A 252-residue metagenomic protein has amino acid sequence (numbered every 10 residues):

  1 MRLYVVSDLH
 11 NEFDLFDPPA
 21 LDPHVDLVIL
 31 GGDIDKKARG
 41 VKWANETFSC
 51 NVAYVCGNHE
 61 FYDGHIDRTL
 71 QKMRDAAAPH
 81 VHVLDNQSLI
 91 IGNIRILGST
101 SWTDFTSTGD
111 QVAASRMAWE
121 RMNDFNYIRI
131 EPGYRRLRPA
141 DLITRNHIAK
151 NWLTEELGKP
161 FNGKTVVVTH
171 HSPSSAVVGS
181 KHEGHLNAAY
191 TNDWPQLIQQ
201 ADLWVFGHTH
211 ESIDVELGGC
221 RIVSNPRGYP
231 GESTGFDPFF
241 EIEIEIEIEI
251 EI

Functional and structural regions predicted by a protein language model:
M1-Y4, S88-G98, E216-R221: Beta-strand-turn-beta hairpins that frame and shape the catalytic cleft of phosphate-ester-processing enzymes
M1-Y54, E60-T69, G133-R135, P139: N-terminal active-site segment of His-dependent metallophosphoesterases
V5-S7, V28-D33, A53-N58, H82-N86 (+3 more regions): Active-site neighborhood of phospho(di)ester-bond hydrolases with catalytic His/Asp-centered motifs
H10-F16, D35-R39, H59-T69, S88-I90 (+4 more regions): Active-site environment of divalent metal-dependent phosphoester hydrolases
H24, A78, G179, G184-D202 (+1 more regions): Binuclear metal-dependent phosphoesterase catalytic core
K36, H65, T69, D141-W152 (+1 more regions): Soluble or luminal CAZymes and related metallo-dependent hydrolases
Y54-E60, H65-F125: A basic- and aromatic-enriched beta-loop-alpha substructure that forms the phosphate/nucleotide- and DNA/RNA-contacting
L97-V166, H171-A176, S180: Active-site-proximal loop/helix segment associated with metal-binding centers of metalloenzymes
